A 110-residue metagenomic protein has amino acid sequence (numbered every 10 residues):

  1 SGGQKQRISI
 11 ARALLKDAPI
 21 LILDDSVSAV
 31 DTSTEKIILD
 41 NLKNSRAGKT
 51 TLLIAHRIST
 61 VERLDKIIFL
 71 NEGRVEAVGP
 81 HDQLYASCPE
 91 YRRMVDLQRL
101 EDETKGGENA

Functional and structural regions predicted by a protein language model:
G2, I8-A13, L53: ABC ATPase nucleotide-binding domain "signature" region
I10, V27, I54, L84: Residue-level signature of catalytic and energy-coupling elements of molecular machines, predominantly ATP/GTP-dependent
L15-P19, G48: A short, proline-enriched helix->beta-strand linker immediately N-terminal to the Walker B motif in ABC-type P-loop
L21-D25: Catalytic Walker B motif of ABC-type/P-loop ATPase nucleotide-binding domains
T32-S33: Helix N-cap at the start of a conserved alpha-helix in ABC-type nucleotide-binding domains
D40, N44-G48, E62-A110: C-terminal portion of ABC ATPase nucleotide-binding domains
G48-A55: Conserved H-loop
I58: Conserved alpha-helical interface elements of two-component signaling phosphotransfer modules
